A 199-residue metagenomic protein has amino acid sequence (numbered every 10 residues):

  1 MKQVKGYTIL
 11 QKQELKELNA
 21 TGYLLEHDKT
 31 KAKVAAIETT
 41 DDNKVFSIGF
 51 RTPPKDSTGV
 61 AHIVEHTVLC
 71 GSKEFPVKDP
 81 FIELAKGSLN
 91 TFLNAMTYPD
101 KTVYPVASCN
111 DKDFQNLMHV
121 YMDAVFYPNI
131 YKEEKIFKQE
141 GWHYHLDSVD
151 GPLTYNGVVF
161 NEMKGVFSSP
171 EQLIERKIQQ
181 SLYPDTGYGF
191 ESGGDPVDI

Functional and structural regions predicted by a protein language model:
M1-D41: N- or domain-start disorder-to-order transition segments that initiate the globular core
L15, L25-E26, E38, L84 (+3 more regions): A general structural signal for short secondary-structure junctions and capping/turn motifs
A20-Y23, N161-S168, L173-I199: Histidine-acidic residue clusters that define the catalytic metal-binding segment of zinc metallopeptidase domains
K31-E38, D147, N161, G165: A short, flexible low-complexity segment enriched in Lys/Arg and Gly/Pro that occurs in N-terminal basic tails
E38-D123, P128, E134-K135, S168-Q172 (+1 more regions): M16/MPP (pitrilysin/insulinase) zinc-metallopeptidase core fold and M16-derived inactive scaffolds
R51, V103-A107, G141-L146, M163 (+1 more regions): Conserved short loop/turn motifs at secondary-structure junctions
P128-N161: Acidic/histidine-enriched alpha-helical segments
